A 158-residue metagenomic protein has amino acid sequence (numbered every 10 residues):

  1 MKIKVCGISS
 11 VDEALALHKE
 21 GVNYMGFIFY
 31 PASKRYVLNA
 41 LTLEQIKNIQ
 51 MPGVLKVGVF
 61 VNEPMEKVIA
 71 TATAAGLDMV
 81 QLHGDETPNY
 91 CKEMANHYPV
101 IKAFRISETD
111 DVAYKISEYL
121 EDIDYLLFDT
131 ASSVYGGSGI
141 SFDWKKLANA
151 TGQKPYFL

Functional and structural regions predicted by a protein language model:
M1-L158: Conserved N-terminal beta1-alpha1 strand-loop-helix module at the mouth
